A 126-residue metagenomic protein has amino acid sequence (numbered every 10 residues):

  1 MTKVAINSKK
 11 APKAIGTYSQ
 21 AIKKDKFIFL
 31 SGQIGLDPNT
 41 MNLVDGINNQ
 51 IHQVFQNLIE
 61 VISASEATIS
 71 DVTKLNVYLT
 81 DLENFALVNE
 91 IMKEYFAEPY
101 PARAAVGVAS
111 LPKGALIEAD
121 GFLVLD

Functional and structural regions predicted by a protein language model:
T2-D126: Short, polar/acidic, helix-capping and beta-turn segments at strand->helix junctions that line the mouths
